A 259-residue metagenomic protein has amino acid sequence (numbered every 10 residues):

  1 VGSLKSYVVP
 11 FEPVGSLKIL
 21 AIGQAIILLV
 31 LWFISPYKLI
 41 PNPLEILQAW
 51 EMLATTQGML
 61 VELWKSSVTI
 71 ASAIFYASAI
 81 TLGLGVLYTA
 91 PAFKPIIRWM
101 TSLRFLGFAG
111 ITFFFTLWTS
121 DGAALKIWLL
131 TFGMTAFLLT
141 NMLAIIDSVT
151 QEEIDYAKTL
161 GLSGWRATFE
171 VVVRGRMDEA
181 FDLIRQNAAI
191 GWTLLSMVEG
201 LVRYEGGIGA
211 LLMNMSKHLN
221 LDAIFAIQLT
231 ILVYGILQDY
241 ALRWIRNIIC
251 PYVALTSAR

Functional and structural regions predicted by a protein language model:
V1-I22, Y240-R259: Transmembrane alpha-helical segments of polytopic membrane transport and secretion proteins
Y7-P10, F33-F75: Periplasmic/extracellular loop-to-transmembrane helix junction in inner-membrane transport proteins
S72-M100: Transmembrane-helix boundary motif in ABC transporter permease subunits
S78-G83, L125-I154, R185-L194, A241-L242: Membrane-embedded alpha-helices of multi-pass transport/permease systems
T101-F137, I145: Generic hydrophobic transmembrane alpha-helix motif, especially the helices
W128, F132, W165-V198, T230-V233 (+1 more regions): Transmembrane alpha-helices
N141-A180: Short cytoplasmic-facing helical segments at TM-TM junctions of multi-pass membrane proteins
I208-R246: Hydrophobic alpha-helical transmembrane segments of polytopic membrane proteins
